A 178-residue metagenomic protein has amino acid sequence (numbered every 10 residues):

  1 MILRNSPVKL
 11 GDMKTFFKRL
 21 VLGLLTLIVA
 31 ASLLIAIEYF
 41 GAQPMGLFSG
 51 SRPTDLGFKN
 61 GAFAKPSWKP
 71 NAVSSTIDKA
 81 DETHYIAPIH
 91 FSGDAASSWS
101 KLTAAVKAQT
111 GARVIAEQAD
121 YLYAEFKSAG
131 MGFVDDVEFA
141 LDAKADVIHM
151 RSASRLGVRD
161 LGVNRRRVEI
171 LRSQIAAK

Functional and structural regions predicted by a protein language model:
M1-R19: N-terminal Lys/Arg-rich, disordered targeting/topogenic segments
K14-G23, L33-K178: Ser/Thr-rich, low-complexity intrinsically disordered terminal regions
L27-I28: Acidic, proline/glycine-enriched N-terminal capping motif
